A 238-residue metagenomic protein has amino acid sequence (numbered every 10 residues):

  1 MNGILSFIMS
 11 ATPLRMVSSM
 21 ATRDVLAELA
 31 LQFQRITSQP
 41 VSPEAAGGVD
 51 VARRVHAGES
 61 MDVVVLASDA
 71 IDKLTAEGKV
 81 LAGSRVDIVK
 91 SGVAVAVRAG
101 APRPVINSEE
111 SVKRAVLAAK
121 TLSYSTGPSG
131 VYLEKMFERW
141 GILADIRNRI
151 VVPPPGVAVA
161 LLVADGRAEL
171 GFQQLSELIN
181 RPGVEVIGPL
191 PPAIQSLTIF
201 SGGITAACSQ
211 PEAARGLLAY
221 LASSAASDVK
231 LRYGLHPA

Functional and structural regions predicted by a protein language model:
N2-E44, V49, R53-E59, V65-E77 (+3 more regions): Exported/periplasmic ABC-transporter solute-binding proteins
